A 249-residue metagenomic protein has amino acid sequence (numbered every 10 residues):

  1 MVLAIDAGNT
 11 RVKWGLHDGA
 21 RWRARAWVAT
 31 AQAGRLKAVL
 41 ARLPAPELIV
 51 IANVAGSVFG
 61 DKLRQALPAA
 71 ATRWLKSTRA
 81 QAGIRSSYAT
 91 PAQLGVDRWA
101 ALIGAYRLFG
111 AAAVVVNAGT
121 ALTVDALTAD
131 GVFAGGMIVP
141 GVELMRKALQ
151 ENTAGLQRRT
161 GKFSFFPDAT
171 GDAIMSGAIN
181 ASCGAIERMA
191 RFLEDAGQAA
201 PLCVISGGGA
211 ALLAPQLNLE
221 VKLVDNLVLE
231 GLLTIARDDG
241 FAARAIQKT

Functional and structural regions predicted by a protein language model:
M1-L3, A45-I49, A112, G197-C203 (+1 more regions): Short active-site oxyanion
M1-Q81: N-terminal glycine/serine-rich phosphate-binding loop of ATP-dependent small-molecule kinases, especially carbohydrate
M1-R23, A105, A111-F133, L149 (+1 more regions): Gly/Thr-rich phosphate-binding beta-strand-loop-beta motif of the actin/hexokinase/Hsp70
R11, A52-D61, S176, A199-Q216: Glycine-rich phosphate-binding loops at beta-strand->alpha-helix junctions
A26, F163-L202, G209, E220-K222: Adenine-nucleotide phosphate-binding core of ATP-dependent small-molecule kinases
A52-F109, L217-R237: Glycine-rich phosphate-binding loop and adjoining helix at the ATP-binding site of ATP-dependent phosphoryl-transfer
L94-V96, A100-I103, R107-G110, A134-S176 (+2 more regions): Glycine-rich phosphate-binding loop plus the immediately following alpha-helix
A154, I179, V221-T249: Glycine-rich phosphate-binding/hydrolytic loop that grips phosphoryl groups
